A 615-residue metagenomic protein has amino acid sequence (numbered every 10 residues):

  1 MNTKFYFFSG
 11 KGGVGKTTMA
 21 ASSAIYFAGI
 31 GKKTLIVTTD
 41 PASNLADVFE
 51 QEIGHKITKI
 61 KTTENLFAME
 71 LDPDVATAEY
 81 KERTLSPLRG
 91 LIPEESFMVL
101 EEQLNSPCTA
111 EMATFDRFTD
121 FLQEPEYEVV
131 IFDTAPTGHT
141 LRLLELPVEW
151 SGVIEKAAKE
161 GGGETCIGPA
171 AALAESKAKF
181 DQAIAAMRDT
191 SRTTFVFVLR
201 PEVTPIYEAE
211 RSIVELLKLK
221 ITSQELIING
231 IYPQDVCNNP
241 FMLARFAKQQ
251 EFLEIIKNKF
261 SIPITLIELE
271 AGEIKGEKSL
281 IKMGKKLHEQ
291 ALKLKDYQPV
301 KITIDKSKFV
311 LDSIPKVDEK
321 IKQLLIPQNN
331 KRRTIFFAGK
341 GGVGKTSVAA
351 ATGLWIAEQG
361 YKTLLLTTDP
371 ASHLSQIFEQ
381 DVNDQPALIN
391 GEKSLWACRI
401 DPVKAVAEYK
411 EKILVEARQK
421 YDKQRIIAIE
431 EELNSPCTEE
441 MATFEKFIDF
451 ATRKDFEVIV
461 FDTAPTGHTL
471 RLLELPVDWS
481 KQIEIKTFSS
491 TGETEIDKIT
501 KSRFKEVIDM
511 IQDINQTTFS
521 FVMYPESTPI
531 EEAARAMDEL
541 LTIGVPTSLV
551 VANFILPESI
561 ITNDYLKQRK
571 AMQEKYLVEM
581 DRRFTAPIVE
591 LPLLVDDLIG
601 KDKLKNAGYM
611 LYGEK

Functional and structural regions predicted by a protein language model:
M1-V14, M19-I184, L324-L325, K331-I335 (+3 more regions): Nucleotide-state-sensitive switch-loop elements of NTP-binding domains
N2, E52, I184, R188-R332 (+3 more regions): C-terminal lobe/tail of nucleotide-utilizing enzymes
G13, G341-G342: Walker A (P-loop) phosphate-binding loop of P-loop NTPases
T17-S22, I206, E210, T346-A350 (+2 more regions): Short amphipathic alpha-helical segment that frequently serves as the phosphate-/nucleotide-binding helix
P107, V198, R245, G341 (+2 more regions): Glycine- and other small-residue-rich loops at beta-strand/loop junctions that grip anionic moieties
F336-K340: Phosphate-binding active sites in nucleotide-utilizing proteins
